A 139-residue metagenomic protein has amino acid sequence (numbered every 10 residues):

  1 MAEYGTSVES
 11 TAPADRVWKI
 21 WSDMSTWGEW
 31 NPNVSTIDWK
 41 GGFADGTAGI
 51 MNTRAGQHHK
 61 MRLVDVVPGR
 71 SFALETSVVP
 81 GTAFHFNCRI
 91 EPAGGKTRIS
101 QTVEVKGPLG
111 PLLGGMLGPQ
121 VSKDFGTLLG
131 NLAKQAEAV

Functional and structural regions predicted by a protein language model:
M1, R54-G56, V79-G81: Glycine-centered tight beta-turn/hairpin loop motif at sheet-sheet or coil-to-beta transitions
M1-D38, E137: Hydrophobic ligand-binding cavity/cleft-lining segments
G5, S25-H58, G69: Short beta-edge strand/loop motif at the mouth of beta-sheet-based domains
V8, H59-D65, F84-P92: Hydrophobic/aromatic beta-strand elements that line small-molecule binding cavities or substrate pockets in beta-rich
V17-W21, W27, G49, L63 (+4 more regions): Hydrophobic pocket/interface hotspot
G46, G69-S71, G94-R98: A generic structural signal for beta-strand entry/edge sites
V78-T127, L132-K134: Beta-strand/loop substructures that line and gate deep hydrophobic ligand-binding cavities in soluble
